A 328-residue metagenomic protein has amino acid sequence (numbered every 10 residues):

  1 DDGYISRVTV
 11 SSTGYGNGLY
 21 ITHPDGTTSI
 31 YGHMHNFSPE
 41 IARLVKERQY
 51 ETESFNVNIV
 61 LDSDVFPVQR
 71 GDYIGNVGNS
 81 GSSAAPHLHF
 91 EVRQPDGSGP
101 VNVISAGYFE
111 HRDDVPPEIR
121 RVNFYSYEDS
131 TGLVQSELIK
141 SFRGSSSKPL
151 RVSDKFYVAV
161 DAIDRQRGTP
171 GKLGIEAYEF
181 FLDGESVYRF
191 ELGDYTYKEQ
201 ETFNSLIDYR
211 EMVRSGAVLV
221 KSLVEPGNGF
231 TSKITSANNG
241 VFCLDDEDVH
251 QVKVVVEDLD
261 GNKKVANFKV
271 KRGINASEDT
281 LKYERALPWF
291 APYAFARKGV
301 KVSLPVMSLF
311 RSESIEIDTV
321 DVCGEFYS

Functional and structural regions predicted by a protein language model:
D2-L61: Zn2+-dependent peptidoglycan hydrolase active-site motif and core
G3-I5, V65-V77: A structural signal for short beta-strand/turn segments enriched in small hydrophobics and glycine
V10-T13, I74, G78-S82: Short, charged beta-turn/beta-strand-edge "cap" motif at the junction between a beta-strand and an adjacent loop
G18, V77-L88: Active-site loop architecture of trypsin-fold serine endopeptidases
P39, Q69, R112, Y125-I274: Long, low-complexity serine/threonine/glycine- and acidic-rich segments characteristic of extracellular
P100, D114-R121, Y293: Proline-centered linker/hinge motifs at extracellular inter-domain junctions
S277-T280, E316-S328: Proteolytic processing hotspots in large secreted/extracellular or virion-associated proteins and select intracellular
A291-I315: Predominantly extracellular/luminal regions of secreted and cell-surface proteins, especially disulfide-bonded
